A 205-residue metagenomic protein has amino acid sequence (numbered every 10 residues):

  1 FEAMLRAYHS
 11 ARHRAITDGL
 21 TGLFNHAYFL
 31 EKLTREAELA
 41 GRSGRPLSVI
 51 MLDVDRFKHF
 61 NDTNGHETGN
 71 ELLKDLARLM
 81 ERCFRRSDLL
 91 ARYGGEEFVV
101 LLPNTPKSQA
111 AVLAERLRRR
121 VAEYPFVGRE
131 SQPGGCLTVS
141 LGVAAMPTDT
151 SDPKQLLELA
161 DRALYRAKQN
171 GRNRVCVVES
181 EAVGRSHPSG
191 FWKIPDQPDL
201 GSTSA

Functional and structural regions predicted by a protein language model:
F1-L20, A27-E38, P46, D88-L89 (+1 more regions): Signal-transducing coiled-coil linker helices
R12-E31, L52-G65, K74: Conserved nucleotide-binding and Mg2+-coordinating catalytic segments in signaling enzymes
K32, T68-L89, E97, P103 (+2 more regions): Active-site-proximal alpha-helical element of nucleotidyl cyclase-like catalytic domains and analogous helices
K32-E67, M80, A91: Active-site-proximal structural segments of metal-dependent nucleotidyl cyclase/transferase enzymes
F57, L76, L90-Y93, F98 (+2 more regions): Hydrophobic framework residues that shape the active-site pocket of cyclic nucleotide turnover catalytic cores
R82-S87, R119-Q132, A145, L164-R166: Short catalytic/binding micro-motifs of nucleotide second-messenger systems
R92, A110, V121-V139, L156: Catalytic core regions of nucleotide second-messenger enzymes
K107, A111-A114, M146-A205: Catalytic-core segments of nucleotide cyclases and related cyclic-nucleotide turnover enzymes
